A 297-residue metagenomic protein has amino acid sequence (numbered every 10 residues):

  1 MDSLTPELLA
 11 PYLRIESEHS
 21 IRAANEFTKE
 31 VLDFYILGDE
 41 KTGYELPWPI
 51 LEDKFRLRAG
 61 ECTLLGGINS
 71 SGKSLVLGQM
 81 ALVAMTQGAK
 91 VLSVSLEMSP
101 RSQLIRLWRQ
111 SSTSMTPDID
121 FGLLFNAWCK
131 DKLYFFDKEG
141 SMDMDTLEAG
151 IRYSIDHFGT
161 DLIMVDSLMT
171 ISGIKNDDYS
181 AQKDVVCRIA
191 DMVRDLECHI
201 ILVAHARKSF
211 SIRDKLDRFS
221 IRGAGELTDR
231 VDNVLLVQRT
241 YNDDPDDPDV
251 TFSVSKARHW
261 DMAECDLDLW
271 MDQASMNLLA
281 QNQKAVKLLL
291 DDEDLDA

Functional and structural regions predicted by a protein language model:
D2, P6-E7, K29, Q87-D177 (+3 more regions): Conserved inter-motif catalytic segment of the P-loop NTP-binding fold
S3-A10, H19-T28, M144, E148-I163 (+2 more regions): C-terminal regions of RecA-like/P-loop NTPase motor modules
P11-T113, L295-A297: The Walker A/P-loop phosphate-binding site
R56-R58, A84-Q87, N126-W128, Y153-H157 (+2 more regions): Conserved catalytic network of the ASCE P-loop NTPase/AAA+ motor domain
L96, H205, R239: Cofactor-binding loop segments of dinucleotide-utilizing enzymes, especially the Rossmann-like FAD- and NAD(P)+-binding
M164-V165, C198-H205: Structural recognition of the conserved hydrophobic beta-strand(s) that form the central parallel beta-sheet of P-loop
I171-K175, R207-D214: Short, solvent-exposed loop/turn segments at secondary-structure junctions
Y179-R188, D217-I221: Charged helix-capping and loop-helix junction motifs
